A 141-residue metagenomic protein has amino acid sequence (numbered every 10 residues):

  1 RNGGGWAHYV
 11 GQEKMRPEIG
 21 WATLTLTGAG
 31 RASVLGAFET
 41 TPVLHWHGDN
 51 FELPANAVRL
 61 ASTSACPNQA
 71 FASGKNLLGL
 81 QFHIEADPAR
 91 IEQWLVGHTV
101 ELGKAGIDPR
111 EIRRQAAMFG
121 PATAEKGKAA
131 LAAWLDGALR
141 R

Functional and structural regions predicted by a protein language model:
R1-G30: Cysteine-nucleophile active-site neighborhood
H8-V10, E18, H45, A55 (+3 more regions): Active-site-adjacent pocket-lining segments in enzyme domains
R16, T23, T41-V43, A70 (+1 more regions): A residue-level structural signature of the nucleotidyltransferase/glycosyltransferase Rossmann-like core
W21-T23, W46, W94, W134: Tryptophan-centric aromatic hotspots in well-structured domains and transmembrane helices
A29-T40, G103-E111: Short, glycine- and charge-enriched coil/turn segments that flank and shape catalytic ligand pockets
R31-K75: Catalytic beta-strand/loop cores that center a nucleophilic Ser/Cys/Thr and support acyl-enzyme chemistry
L53, A61-G106: Active-site oxyanion/phosphate-handling segment shared across diverse enzymes
A86-R141: Acyltransferase
